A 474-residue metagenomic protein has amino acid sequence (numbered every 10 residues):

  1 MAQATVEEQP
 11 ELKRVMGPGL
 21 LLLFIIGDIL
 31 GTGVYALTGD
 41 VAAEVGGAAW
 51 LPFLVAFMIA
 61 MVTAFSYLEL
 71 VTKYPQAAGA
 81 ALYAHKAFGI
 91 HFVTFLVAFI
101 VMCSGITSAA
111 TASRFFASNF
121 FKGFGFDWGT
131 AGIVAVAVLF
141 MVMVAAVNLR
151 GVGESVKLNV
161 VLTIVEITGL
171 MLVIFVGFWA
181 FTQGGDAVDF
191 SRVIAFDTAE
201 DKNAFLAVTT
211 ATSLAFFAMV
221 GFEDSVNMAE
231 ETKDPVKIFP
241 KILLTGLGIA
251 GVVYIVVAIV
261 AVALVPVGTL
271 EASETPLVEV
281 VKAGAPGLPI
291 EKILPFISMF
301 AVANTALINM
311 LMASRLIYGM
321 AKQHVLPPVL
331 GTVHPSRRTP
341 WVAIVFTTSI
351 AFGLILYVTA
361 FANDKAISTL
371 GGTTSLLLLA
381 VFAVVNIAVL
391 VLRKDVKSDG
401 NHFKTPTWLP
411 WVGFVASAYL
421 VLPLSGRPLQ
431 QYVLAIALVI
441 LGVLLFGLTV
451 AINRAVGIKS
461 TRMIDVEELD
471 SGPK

Functional and structural regions predicted by a protein language model:
M1, T5-E8, L82-F92, S113-V136 (+6 more regions): Helix-loop-helix connectors at the membrane interface of multi-pass transporters/channels
M1-L37, A43-G47, M61-F65, A77 (+1 more regions): Membrane-interface "cap" regions at the ends of multi-pass membrane proteins
A2-V6, P10-L12, V45-W50, Y67-F92 (+7 more regions): Flexible loop linkers connecting adjacent transmembrane helices in multi-pass alpha-helical membrane transporters
T5-K13, A49-W50, G129-G132, V161-P295 (+1 more regions): Helix-loop-helix junctions that connect adjacent transmembrane segments in multi-pass membrane transporters
L37-E44, P52, M61-M141, A146-L149 (+2 more regions): Hydrophobic transmembrane alpha-helices that form the core helical bundles of multi-pass secondary transporters
L82-I90, F121-F126, A195-A199, I242-M310 (+1 more regions): TM-loop-TM module centered on a large, flexible mid-protein loop between adjacent transmembrane helices in multi-pass
A131-G185, L243-L247, S375-A383, T405 (+2 more regions): Membrane-interface loop-to-helix entry segments
L158, V329-R338, L379-Q431, A455-V456 (+1 more regions): C-terminal membrane-solvent junction of multi-pass transporters and transport-like membrane proteins
